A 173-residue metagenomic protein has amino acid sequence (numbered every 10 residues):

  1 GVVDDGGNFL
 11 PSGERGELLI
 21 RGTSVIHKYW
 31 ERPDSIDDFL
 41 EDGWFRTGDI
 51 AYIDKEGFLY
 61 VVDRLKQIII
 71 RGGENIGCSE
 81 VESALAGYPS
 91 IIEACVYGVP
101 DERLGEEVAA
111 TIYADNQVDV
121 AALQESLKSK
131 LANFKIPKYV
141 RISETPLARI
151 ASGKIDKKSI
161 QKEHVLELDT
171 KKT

Functional and structural regions predicted by a protein language model:
G1-L19, K55, Q117-V120, D156: Conserved beta-loop-beta connector loops within the AMP-binding
V3-D4, S12, T47, I53 (+3 more regions): Hydrophobic alpha-helical segments, especially N-terminal targeting/anchoring helices
G6-D38, I76: Conserved ATP/PPi-binding loop(s) of AMP-dependent carboxylate-activating enzymes
E17, Q67, K162-V165: A short acidic/small-residue loop/turn micro-motif
G22, H27-K28, I50-K135, P146: AMP-binding/adenylate-forming catalytic core of the ANL superfamily
A132-K154: AMP-binding/adenylate-forming catalytic domain of the ANL superfamily
K154-T173: Phosphopantetheine-dependent thiolation modules in NRPS/PKS and related acyl-activating systems
